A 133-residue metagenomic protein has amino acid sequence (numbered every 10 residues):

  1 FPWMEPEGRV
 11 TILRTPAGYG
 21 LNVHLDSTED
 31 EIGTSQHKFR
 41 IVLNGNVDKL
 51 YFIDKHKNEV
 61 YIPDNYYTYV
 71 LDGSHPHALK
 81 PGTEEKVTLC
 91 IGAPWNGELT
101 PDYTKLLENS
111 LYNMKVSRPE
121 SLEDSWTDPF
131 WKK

Functional and structural regions predicted by a protein language model:
F1-Y19, L25: Signature of the catalytic double-stranded beta-helix
G8, L21, H37, H75: Short beta-strand or tight-loop elements that sit immediately N-terminal to catalytic metal-binding acidic residues
R14-P16, I32-K49, G92: Short, conserved beta-strand element in jelly-roll/cupin
N22-D26, L50-H56, P81, I91 (+1 more regions): A short secondary-structure junction signal
H37-L43, T68-D72, T83-P101: A short hydrophobic beta-strand segment most commonly corresponding to one strand of the jelly-roll/cupin
V42-D64: A short beta-strand-loop-beta hairpin characteristic of the jelly-roll/cupin
V60-P76: Conserved metal-binding segment of the jelly-roll/cupin
L89, A93-K133: Long hydrophobic alpha-helical segments typical of transmembrane helices together with their membrane-interfacial
